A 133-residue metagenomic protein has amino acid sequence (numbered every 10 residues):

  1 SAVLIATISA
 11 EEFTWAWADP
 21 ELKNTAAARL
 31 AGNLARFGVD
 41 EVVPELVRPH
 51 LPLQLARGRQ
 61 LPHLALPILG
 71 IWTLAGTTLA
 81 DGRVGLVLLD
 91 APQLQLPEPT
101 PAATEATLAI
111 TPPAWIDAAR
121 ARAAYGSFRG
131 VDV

Functional and structural regions predicted by a protein language model:
S1, L86-V87, R122-G126: Long, contiguous hydrophobic alpha-helical segments, chiefly transmembrane helices and signal peptides
S1-L30: N-terminal membrane-targeting/anchoring modules of bacterial envelope and secretion proteins
I8-A10, L69-G70, L79-D81, F128-D132: Short, solvent-exposed coil/turn segments at beta-strand boundaries
D19-R120: Surface-exposed beta-loop interaction hotspot
A114-V133: C-terminal structured interaction module
